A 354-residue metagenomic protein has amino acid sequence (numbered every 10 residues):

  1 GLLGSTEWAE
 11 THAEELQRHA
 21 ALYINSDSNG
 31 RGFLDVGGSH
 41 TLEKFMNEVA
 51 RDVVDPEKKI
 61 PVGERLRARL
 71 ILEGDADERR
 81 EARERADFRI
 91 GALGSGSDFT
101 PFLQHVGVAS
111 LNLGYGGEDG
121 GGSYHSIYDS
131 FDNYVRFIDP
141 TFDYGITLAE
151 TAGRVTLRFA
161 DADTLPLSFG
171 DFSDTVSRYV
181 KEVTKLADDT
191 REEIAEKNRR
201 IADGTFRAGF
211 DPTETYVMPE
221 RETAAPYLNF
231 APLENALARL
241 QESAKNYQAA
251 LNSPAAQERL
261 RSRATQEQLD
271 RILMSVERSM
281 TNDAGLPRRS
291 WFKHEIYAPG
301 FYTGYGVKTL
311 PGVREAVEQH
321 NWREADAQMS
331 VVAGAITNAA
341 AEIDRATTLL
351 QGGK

Functional and structural regions predicted by a protein language model:
G1-S130, V135, T141, G145 (+3 more regions): Metal-dependent peptidase/peptidase-like ectodomains
A50-R51, T184-L186, E342-R345: Short, charged/polar low-complexity linear motifs in solvent-exposed/disordered segments
F102, A152, V313: Hydrophobic, well-ordered secondary-structure elements that form the walls of internal hydrophobic environments
I146-T151: A conserved active-site cap/scaffold subdomain adjacent to cofactor or substrate pockets
R154-R158: Short glycine/serine- and small hydrophobic-enriched flexible loop segments
S177-V180: Terminal amphipathic helices with adjacent charged low-complexity linkers/tails
E258-K354: C-terminal amphipathic alpha-helical interaction region
